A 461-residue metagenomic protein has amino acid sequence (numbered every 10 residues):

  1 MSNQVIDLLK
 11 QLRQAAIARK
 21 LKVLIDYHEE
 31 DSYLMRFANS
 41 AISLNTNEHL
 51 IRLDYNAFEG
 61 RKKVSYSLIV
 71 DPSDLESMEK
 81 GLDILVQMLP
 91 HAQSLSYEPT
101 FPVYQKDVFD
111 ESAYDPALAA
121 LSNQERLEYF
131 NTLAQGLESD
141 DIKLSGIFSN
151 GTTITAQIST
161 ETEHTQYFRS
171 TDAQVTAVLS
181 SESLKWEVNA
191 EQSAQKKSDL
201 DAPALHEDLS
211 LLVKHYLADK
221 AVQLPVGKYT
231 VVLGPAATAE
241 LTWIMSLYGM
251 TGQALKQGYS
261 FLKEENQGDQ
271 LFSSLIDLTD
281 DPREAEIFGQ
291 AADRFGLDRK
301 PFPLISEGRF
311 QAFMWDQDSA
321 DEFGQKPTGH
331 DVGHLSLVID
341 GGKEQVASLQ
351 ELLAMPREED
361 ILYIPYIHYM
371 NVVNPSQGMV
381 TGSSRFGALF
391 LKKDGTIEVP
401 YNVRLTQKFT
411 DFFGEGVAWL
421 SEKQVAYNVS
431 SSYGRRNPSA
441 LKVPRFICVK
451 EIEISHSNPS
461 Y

Functional and structural regions predicted by a protein language model:
M1-Q290, L297, S306-R309, S431-N437 (+1 more regions): Active-site bordering "gate/hinge" segments that shape substrate access to catalytic or cofactor-binding pockets
N266-Y461: Dual-mode signal for accessory low-complexity, basic/Gly-rich regions
